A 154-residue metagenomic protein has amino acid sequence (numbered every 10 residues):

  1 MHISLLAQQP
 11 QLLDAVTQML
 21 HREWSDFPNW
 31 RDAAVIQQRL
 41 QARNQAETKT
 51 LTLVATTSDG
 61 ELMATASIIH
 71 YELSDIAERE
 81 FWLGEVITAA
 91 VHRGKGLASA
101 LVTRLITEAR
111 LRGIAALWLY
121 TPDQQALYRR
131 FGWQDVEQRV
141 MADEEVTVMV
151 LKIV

Functional and structural regions predicted by a protein language model:
M1-V16: A short beta-loop-alpha structural element at the N-terminal edge of CoA-dependent acyl/N-acetyltransferase catalytic
H21-A42: Conserved GNAT-fold acetyl-CoA-binding loop/helix
R43-T48: Short loop/turn motifs at secondary-structure junctions and domain boundaries
T52-V54, E61-Y71, W82, I87: Conserved beta-strand in the GNAT
E85-T88, G94-T107: Conserved acetyl-CoA-binding loop-helix of GNAT-fold acetyltransferases
A115, Y120-Q124, E137-V154: C-terminal "cap" of GNAT-fold acetyltransferases
R129-R139: Conserved acetyl-CoA-binding loop of GNAT-fold acetyltransferases
